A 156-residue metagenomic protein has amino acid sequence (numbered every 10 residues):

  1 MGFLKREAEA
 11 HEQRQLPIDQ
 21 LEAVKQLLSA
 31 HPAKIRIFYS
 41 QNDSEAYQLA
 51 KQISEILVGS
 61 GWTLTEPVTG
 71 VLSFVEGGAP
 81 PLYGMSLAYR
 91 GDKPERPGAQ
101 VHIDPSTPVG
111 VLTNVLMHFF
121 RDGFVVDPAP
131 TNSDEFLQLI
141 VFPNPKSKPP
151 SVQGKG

Functional and structural regions predicted by a protein language model:
L4-G156: Long, folded non-catalytic interaction modules
